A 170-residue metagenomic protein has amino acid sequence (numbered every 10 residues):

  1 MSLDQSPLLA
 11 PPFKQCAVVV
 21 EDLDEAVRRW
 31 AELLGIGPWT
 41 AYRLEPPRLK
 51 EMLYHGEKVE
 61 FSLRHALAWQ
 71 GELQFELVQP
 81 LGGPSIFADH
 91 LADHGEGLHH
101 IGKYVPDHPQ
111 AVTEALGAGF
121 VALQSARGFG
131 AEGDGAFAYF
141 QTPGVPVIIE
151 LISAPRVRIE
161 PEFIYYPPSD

Functional and structural regions predicted by a protein language model:
M1, L34-P38, V78-S85: Short, composition-biased local secondary-structure segments
S2-P7, V18, E76-Q79, T113-D170: Vicinal oxygen chelate
L3, V18, L33-Q70: N-terminal strand-loop-strand beta-hairpin
A10: Catalytic phosphate/metal-binding cores of nucleic-acid and nucleotide-processing enzymes, i.e., regions that mediate
K14-E21, H65-L73, H90-D107: Vicinal oxygen chelate
D24-E45, L91-E96, Y104-G130: Extended intrinsically disordered, low-complexity coil regions enriched in Ser, Thr, Gly, Ala and often Pro
L44-G56, E60, G83-D89, D93-L98 (+3 more regions): A cross-kingdom feature marking solvent-exposed beta-strand/loop segments within repeated, beta-rich binding/scaffold
